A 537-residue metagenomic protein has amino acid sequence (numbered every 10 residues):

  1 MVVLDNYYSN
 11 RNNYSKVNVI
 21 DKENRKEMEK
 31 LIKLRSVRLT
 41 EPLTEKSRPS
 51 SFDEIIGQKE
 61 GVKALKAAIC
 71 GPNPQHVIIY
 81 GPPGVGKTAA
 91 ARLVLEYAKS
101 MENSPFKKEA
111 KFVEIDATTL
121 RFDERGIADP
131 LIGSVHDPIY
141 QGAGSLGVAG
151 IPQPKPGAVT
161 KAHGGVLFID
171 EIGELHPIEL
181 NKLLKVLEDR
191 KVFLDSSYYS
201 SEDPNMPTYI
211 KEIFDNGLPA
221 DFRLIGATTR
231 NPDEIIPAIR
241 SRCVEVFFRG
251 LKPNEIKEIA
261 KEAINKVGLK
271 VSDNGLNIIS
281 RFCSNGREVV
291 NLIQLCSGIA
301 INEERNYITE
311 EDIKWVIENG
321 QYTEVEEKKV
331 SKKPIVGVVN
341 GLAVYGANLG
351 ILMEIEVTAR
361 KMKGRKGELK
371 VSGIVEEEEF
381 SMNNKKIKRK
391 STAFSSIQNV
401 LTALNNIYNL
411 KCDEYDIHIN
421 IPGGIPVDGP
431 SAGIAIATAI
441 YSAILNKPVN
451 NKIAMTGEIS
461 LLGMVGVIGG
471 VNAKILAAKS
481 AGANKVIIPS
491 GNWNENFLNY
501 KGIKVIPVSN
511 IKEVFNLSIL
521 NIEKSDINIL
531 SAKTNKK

Functional and structural regions predicted by a protein language model:
V37-Y80, V400-N405: Pre-Walker A (pre-P-loop) alpha-helix and adjacent loop at the N terminus of AAA/AAA+ ATPase modules, a conserved
I69-L120: Walker A/P-loop
S100-S134, I139, S201-D203: AAA+/P-loop NTPase substrate/partner-engagement loops
M101-K107, P232-A238, E245-Y307, I407-E414 (+1 more regions): Conserved C-terminal "switch" segment of AAA+ ATPases
F122-I132, P154-E188, D195, P232-S241: Conserved AAA+/SF3 P-loop NTPase catalytic/coupling segment centered on the Walker-B
H136, Y140, I178-G217, P237-A238: Conserved catalytic/switch belt of AAA+ P-loop NTPases
I293-Q294, I299-K329: Conserved C-terminal helix/linker of AAA+ ATPases
V339, K361-K537: Peripheral, non-AAA+ core regions of ATP-driven protein-machinery
